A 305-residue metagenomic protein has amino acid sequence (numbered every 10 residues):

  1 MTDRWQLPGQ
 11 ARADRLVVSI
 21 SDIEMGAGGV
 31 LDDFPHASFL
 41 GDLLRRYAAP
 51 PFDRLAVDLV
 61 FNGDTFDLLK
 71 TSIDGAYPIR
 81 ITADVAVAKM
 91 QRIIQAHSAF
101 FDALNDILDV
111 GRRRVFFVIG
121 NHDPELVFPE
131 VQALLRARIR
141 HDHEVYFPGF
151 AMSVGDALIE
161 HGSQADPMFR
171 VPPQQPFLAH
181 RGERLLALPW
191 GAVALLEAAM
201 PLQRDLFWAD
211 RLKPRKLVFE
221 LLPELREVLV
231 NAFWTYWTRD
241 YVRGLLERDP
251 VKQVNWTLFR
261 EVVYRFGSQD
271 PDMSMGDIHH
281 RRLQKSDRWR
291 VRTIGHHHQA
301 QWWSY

Functional and structural regions predicted by a protein language model:
M1-Y305: Extended recognition/assembly regions associated with phosphoester-bond processing machinery
